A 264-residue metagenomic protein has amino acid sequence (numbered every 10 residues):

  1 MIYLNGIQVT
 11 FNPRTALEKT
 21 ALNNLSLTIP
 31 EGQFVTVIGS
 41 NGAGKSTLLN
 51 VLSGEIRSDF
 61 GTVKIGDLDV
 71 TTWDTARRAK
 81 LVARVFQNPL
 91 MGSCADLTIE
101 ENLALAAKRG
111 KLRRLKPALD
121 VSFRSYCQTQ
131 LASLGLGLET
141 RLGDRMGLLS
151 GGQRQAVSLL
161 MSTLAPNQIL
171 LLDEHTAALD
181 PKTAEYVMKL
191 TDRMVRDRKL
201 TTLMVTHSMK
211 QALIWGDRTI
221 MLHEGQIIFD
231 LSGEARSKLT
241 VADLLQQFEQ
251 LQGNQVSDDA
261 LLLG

Functional and structural regions predicted by a protein language model:
M1, T10-N24, D74: A short, flexible loop at the N-terminus of ABC-type nucleotide-binding domains that lies
I38-S40: The feature captures the beta-strand-to-loop junction immediately N-terminal to the Walker
S53: Helix-to-loop junction immediately C-terminal to a conserved catalytic motif
G61-D69, F229-L231: Conserved ABC transporter NBD signature motif
D69-A83, M91, R113-K116, D120 (+1 more regions): ABC ATPase NBD coupling module
E174-H175: Walker B catalytic motif
T206-H207: H-loop/switch region of ABC-family ATPase nucleotide-binding domains
Q226-Q250: Conserved beta-strand-loop-alpha-helix hinge in the C-terminal portion of ABC ATPase nucleotide-binding domains
